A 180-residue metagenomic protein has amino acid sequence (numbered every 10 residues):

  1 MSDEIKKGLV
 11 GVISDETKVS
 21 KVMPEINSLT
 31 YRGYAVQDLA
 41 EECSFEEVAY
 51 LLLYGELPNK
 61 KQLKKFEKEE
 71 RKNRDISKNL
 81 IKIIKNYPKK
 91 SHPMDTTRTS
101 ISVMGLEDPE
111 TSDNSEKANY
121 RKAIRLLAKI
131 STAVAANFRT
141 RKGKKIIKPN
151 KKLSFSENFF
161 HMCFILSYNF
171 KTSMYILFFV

Functional and structural regions predicted by a protein language model:
M1-V180: Hydrophobic alpha-helical bundle cores within soluble ligand-binding/oligomerization subdomains
